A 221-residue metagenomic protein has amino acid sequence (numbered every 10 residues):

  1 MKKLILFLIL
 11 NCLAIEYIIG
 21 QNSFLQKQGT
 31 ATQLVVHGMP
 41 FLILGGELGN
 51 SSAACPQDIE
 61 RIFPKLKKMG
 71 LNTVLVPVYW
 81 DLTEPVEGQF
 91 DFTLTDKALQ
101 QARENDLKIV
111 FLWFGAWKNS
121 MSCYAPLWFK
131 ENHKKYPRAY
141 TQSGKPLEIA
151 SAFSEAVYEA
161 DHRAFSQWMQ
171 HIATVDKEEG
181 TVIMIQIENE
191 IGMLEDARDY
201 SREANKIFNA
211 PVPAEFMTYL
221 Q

Functional and structural regions predicted by a protein language model:
L4-L13: Sec-dependent N-terminal signal peptides
I19-N72: N-terminal carbohydrate-binding accessory modules
L42-G46, V74-V76, I109-W113, I183-I187: Hydrophobic faces of well-ordered beta-strands that scaffold small-molecule active sites in alpha/beta enzyme cores
I43-A54, P77-T95, Q142-R163, H171: The substrate-binding groove and active-site-proximal loops of carbohydrate-active enzymes, especially glycoside
G49-S51, Y79, F114-K118, I187-G192: Active-site beta-loop-alpha junctions enriched in small/polar residues
D58-K134: Aromatic-lined substrate-binding rim segments of carbohydrate-active enzymes
E104-D106, K118-Q221: Active-site region of glycoside hydrolase catalytic domains
